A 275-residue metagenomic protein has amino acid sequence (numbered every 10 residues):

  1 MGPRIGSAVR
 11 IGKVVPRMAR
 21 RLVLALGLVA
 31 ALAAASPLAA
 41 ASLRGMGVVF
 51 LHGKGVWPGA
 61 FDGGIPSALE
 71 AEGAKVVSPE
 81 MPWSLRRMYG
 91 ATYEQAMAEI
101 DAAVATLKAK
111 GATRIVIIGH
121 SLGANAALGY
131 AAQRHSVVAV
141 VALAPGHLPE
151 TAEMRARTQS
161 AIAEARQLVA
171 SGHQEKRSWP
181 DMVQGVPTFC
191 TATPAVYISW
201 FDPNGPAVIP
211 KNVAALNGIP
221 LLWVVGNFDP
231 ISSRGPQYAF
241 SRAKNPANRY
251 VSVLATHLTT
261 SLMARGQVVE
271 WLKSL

Functional and structural regions predicted by a protein language model:
G55-I65, G235: The serine-hydrolase catalytic nucleophile loop
L69-R86: Conserved alpha/beta-hydrolase
G90-A109: Alpha/beta-hydrolase active-site loop
I118-G123, A127: Gly/Ala-rich beta-loop-alpha elbow adjacent to hydrolase catalytic centers
V141-A152: Active-site nucleophile loop of the alpha/beta-hydrolase fold
L216-N217, W223-V225: Short beta-strand/loop motif that positions the catalytic acidic residue of the alpha/beta-hydrolase fold
P230-P236, T260: Conserved alpha/beta-hydrolase "acid-adjacent" motif
V251-L275: Catalytic active-site module of serine/aspartate enzymes centered on a nucleophile-bearing elbow/loop
